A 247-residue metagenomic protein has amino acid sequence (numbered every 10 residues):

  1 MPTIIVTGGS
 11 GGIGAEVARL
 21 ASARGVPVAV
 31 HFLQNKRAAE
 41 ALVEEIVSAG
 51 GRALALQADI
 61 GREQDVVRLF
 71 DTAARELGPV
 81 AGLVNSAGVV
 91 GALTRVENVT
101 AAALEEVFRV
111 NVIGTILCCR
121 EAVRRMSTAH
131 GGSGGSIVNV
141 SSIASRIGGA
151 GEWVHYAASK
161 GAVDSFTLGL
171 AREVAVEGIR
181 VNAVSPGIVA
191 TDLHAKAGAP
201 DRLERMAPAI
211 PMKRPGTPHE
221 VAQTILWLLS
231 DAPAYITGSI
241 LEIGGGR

Functional and structural regions predicted by a protein language model:
S10-G11: Conserved glycine-rich cofactor-binding loop
R68-R75, T94-N98, A102-R109, D201 (+1 more regions): Active-site Tyr-X3-Lys motif and surrounding loop/helix of classical short-chain dehydrogenase/reductase
G78, A175, R180, I236-G238: Short, small/polar-rich loop/turn modules that mediate ligand/substrate recognition or access, typified
A81, E97-I116, V138, V163 (+1 more regions): Catalytic Tyr-X3-Lys loop
C119, S159: Active-site helix of classical SDR
R124, R172-E173, A234: Alpha-helical segment proximal to the catalytic Tyr-Lys
S142: Residue(s) in the substrate-gating loop at a strand-loop-helix junction that position the organic substrate next
R214-I243: C-terminal substrate-recognition "lid" of short-chain dehydrogenase/reductases
